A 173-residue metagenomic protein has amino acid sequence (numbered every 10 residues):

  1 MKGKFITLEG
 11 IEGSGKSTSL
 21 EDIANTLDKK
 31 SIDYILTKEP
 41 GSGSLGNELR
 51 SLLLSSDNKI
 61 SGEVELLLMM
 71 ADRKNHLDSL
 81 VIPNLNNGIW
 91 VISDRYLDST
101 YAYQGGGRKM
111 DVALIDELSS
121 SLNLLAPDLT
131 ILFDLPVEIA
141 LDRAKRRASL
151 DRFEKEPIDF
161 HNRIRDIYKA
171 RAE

Functional and structural regions predicted by a protein language model:
M1-G3: Phosphate-binding P-loop
I6-L8: Hydrophobic anchor at the beta1->P-loop junction of P-loop NTPases
G13-S14: ATP-binding Walker
S17: Walker A/P-loop
T26, K30-N123: ATP-dependent small-molecule kinase phosphotransfer cores that center on conserved nucleotide phosphate-binding segments
S99-D166: A glycine- and Lys/Arg-enriched "phosphate-lid" helix/loop adjacent to the NTP-binding pocket of small-molecule kinases
R171: Post-transcriptional modification and biogenesis factors for structured RNAs of the translation apparatus
